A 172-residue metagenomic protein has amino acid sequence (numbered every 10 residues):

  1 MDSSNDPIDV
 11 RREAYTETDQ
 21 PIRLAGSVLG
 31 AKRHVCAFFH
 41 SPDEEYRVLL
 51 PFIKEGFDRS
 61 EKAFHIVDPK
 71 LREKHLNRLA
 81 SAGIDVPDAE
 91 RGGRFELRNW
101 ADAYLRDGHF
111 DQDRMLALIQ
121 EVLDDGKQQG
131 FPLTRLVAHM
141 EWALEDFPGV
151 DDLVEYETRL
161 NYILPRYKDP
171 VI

Functional and structural regions predicted by a protein language model:
M1-I172: Non-catalytic regulatory/interaction regions at protein termini and inter-domain linkers
